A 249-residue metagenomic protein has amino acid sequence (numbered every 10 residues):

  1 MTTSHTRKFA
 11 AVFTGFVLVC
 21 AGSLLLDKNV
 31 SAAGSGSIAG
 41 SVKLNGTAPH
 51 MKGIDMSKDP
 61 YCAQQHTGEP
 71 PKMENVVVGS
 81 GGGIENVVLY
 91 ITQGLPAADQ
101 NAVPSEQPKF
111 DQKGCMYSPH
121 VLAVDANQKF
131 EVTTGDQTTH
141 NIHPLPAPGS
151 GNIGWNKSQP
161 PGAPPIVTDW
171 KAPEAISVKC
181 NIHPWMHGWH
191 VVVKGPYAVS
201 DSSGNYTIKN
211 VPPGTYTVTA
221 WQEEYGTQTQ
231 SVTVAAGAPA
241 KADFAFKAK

Functional and structural regions predicted by a protein language model:
M1-K8: N-terminal secretory signal peptides that target proteins for export/translocation
S4, S23-L24: Glycine-centered signal
F9-A10, V30: Residue-level detector of intrinsically disordered/flexible regions characterized by low predicted structural confidence
A11-S23: Bacterial N-terminal signal peptides
D27-K249: Extracytoplasmic copper-binding redox domains, predominantly the cupredoxin/blue-copper superfamily
